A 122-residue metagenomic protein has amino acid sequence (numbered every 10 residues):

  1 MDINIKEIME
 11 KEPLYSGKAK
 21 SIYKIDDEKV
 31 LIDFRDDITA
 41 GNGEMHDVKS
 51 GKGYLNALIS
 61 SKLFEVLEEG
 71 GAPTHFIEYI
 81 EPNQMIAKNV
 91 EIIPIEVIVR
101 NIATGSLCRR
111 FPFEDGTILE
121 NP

Functional and structural regions predicted by a protein language model:
D2-N4, I8-P122: Active-site loop/lid in soluble adenylation, ligation, and acyl-transfer enzymes
